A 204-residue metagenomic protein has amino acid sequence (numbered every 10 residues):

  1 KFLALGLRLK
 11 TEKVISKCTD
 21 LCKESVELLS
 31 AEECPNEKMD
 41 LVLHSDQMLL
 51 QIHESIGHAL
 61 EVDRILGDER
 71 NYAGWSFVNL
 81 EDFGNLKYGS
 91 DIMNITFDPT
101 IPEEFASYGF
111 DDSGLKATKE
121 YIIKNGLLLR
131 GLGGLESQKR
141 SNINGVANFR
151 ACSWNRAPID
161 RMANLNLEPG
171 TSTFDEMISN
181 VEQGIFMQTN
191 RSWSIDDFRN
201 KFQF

Functional and structural regions predicted by a protein language model:
K1-R64, R130: Internal alpha/beta scaffold segment
L66-R70: Short, extreme N-terminal leader segments that mark the start of a protein/domain
N71-G74, V78-F204: Dual-mode signal for accessory low-complexity, basic/Gly-rich regions
